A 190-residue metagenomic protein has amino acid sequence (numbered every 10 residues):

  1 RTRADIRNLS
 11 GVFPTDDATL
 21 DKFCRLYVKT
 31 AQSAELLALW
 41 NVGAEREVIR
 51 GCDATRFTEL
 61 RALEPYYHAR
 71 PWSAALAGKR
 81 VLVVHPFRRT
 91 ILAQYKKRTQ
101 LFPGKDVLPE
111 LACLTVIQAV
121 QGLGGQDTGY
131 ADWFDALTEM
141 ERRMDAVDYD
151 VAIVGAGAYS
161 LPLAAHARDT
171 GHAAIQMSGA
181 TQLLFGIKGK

Functional and structural regions predicted by a protein language model:
R1-E110: Electropositive, gly/pro-rich neighborhoods at or near active sites that engage anionic ligands
L20-F23, F134-D148, Y159: A short, acidic, amphipathic alpha-helical segment used as a generic capping/interface helix at domain edges
V42-E45, P86-T90, I153-P162, S178-Q182: Gly/Ser/Thr-rich loops at beta-strand to alpha-helix junctions that form or flank small-molecule/cofactor-binding
R50-T55, T115-E139: Glycine-rich phosphate-binding "P-loop"
R80, C113, A173: Residues at the starts of beta-strands that form the adenosine-phosphate
L101-G124, A146-D150, T170: Non-catalytic interaction surface on structured domains
V116-Q126, D169-K190: Short, flexible loop segments at boundaries between secondary-structure elements
Y159-G171: Short Gly/Thr/Asp-enriched flexible loops that form oxyanion-binding sites at enzyme active sites
